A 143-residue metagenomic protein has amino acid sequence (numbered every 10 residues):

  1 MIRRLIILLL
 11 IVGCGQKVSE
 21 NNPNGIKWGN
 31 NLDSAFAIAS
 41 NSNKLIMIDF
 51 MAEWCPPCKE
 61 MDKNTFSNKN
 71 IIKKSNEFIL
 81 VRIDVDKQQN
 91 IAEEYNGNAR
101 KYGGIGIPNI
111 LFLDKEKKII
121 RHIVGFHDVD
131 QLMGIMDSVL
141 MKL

Functional and structural regions predicted by a protein language model:
R4-G13: Sec-dependent N-terminal signal peptides
L8, S42, E77-F78: Structured helix-beta-strand junction loops
G15-K17: Bacterial signal peptide processing site
P23-N43: Electrostatic cytochrome c docking/interface patches
S34-F36, K63-L143: Thioredoxin-like thiol-disulfide oxidoreductase module
N41-E53: Short active-site neighborhood of thiol/selenol oxidoreductases, capturing the structured segment around
F50-T65: Conserved redox-active cysteine motifs that mediate thiol-disulfide chemistry, especially di-cysteine Cys-X(1-2)-Cys
